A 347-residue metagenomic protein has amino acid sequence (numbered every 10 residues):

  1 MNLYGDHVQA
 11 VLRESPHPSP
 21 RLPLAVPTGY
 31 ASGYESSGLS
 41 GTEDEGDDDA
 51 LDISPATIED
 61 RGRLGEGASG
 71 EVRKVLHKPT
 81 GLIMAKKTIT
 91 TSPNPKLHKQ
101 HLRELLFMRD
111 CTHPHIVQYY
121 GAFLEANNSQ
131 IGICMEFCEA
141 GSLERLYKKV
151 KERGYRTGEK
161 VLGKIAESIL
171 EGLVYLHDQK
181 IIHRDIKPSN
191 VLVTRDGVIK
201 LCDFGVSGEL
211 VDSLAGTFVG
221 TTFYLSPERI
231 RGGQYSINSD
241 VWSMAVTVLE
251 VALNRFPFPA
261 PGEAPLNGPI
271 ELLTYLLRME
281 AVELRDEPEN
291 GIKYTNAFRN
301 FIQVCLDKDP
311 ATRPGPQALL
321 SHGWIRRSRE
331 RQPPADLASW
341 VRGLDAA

Functional and structural regions predicted by a protein language model:
M1-A50: Intrinsically disordered, low-complexity regulatory segments that flank or precede the catalytic domain of eukaryotic
E71-S92: Glycine-rich ATP phosphate-binding loop
T88-T112: Conserved N-lobe beta3->alphaC-helix segment of eukaryotic protein kinase catalytic domains
G121-F123: A short, aromatic-enriched beta-strand patch in the conserved N-lobe beta-sheet of the protein kinase catalytic domain
A126-E136, A140, E144-R145: A conserved loop-to-beta-strand element in the N-lobe of protein kinase catalytic cores that borders the ATP-binding
I165-A166: Activation segment signature within eukaryotic-like protein kinase domains
D240: Conserved catalytic-loop aspartate of Hanks-type protein kinases
